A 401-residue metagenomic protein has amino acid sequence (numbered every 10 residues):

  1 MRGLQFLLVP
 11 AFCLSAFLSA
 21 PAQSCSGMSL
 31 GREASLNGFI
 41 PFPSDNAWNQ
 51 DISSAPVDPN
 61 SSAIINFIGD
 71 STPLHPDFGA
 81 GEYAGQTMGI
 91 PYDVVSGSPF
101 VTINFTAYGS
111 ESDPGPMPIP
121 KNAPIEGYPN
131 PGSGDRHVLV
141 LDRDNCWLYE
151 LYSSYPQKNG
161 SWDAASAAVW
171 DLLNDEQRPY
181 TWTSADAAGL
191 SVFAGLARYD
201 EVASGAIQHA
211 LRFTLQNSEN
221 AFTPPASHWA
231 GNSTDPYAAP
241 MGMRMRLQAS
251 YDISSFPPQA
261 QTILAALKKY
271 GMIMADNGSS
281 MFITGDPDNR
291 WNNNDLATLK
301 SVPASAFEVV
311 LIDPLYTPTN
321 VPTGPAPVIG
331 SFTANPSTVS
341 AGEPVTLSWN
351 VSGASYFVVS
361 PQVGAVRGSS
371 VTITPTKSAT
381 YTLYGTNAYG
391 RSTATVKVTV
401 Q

Functional and structural regions predicted by a protein language model:
L7-A16: Bacterial N-terminal signal peptides
L18-A22: Sec/Tat signal peptide C-region and signal peptidase I cleavage site
Q23-G324: Short, surface-exposed polybasic-aromatic patches that bind anionic ligands, especially phosphate groups
A334-V339: Short beta-strand segments of immunoglobulin-like
E343-L347: Structural beta-strand segments of beta-rich domains
N350-Y356: Short proline/glycine-enriched turn/loop motifs at strand-loop junctions of beta-rich domains
G364, S369-T382, A388: Solvent-exposed segments in extracellular or luminal domains encompassing
S392-V400: C-terminal edge beta-strand
